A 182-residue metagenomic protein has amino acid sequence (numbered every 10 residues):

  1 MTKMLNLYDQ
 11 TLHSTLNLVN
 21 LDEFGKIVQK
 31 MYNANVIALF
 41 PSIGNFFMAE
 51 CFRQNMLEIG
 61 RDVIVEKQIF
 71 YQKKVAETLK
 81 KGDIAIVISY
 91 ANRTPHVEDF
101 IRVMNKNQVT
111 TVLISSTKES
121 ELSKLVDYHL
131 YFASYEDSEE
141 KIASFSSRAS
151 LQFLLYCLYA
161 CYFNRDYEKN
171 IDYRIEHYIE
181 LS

Functional and structural regions predicted by a protein language model:
M1-E23: HTH-adjacent hinge/linker in prokaryotic transcriptional regulators
N20-E23, N45, N105, N170: Residue-level recognition of alpha-helical structural elements
D22-A34: Glycine-rich phosphate/diphosphate-binding loops that line cofactor/substrate pockets in enzymes
Y32-F153, C157-D166: Glycine-rich phosphate-binding loops that contact phosphosugars or nucleotide phosphates
E168-S182: A short, charged, Gly/Pro-tolerant segment at domain boundaries
